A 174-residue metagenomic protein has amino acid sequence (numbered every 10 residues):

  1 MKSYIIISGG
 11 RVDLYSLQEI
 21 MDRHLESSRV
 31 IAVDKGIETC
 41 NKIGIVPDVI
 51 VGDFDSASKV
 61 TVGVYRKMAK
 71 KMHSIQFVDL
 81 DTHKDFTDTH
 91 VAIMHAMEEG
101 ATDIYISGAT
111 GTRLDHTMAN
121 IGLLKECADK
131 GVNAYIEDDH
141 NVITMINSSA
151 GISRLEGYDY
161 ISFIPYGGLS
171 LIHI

Functional and structural regions predicted by a protein language model:
M1-K67: N-terminal beta-strand-loop-alpha-helix module at the start of alpha/beta ligand-binding or catalytic domains
I7, I31-D34, G52, V78-D79 (+2 more regions): General beta-strand structural signal in soluble alpha/beta enzymes
N41, M97-G100: Non-catalytic positions within long, well-ordered alpha-helices that form the structural scaffold/packing of enzyme
K59-I93: Glycine/small-residue-rich loop that forms an oxyanion/phosphate-binding "nest" at active or ligand-binding sites
G111-K125: Short Gly/Thr/Asp-enriched flexible loops that form oxyanion-binding sites at enzyme active sites
T117-M118, I146-I164: Short, glycine-/small-residue-rich phosphate/pyrophosphate-handling segment
E126-I143: Short, acidic/small-residue loops that bind anionic groups at enzyme active sites
I172-I174: Conserved small/polar residues in nucleotide/adenosyl-binding loops
